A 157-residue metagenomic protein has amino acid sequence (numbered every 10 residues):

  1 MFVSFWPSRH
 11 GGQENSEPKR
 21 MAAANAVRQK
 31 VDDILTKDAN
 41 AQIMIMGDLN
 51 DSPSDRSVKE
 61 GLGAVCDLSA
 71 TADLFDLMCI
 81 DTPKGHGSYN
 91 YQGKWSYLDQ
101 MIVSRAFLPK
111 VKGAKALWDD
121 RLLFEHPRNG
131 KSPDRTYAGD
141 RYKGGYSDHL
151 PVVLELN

Functional and structural regions predicted by a protein language model:
M1-S8: Active-site-proximal beta-strand elements of phosphoester/diester hydrolases
W6, D48-L49: Active-site metal-binding loops of divalent metal-dependent hydrolases
G11-S16, R56-S57: A short secondary-structure junction signal
E14-A39: A long, amphipathic alpha-helix that forms part of the scaffold/cap immediately adjacent to metal-dependent active
N15-A23, L49, N90-K94: Extracytoplasmic/periplasmic, Sec-exported soluble proteins
I34-A41, D51-N157: Metal-dependent phosphoester-hydrolase catalytic domains
